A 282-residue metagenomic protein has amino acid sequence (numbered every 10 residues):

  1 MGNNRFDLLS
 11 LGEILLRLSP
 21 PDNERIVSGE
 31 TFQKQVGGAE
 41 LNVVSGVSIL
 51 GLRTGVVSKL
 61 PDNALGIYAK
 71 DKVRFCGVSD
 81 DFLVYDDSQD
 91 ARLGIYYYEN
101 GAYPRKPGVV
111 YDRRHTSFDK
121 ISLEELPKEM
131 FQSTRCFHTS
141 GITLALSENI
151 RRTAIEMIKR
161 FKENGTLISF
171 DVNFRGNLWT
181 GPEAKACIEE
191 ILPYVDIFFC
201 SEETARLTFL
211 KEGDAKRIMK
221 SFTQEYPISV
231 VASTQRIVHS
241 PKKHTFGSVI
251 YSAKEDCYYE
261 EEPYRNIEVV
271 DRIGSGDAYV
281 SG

Functional and structural regions predicted by a protein language model:
M1-R25, T31: Positively charged, low-complexity intrinsically disordered leader regions
V27-G37, Y258-G274: Short pre-catalytic strand/loop immediately N-terminal to key active-site residues, enriched for Gly-Thr
Q35, N42-T54, F75: Alpha-helix C-terminal capping segments
S45-G46, L52, V269-G282: Short, small-residue alpha-helix embedded
R53-G141: Conserved N-terminal subdomain of the carbohydrate kinase-like
T143-R152, T180, T208-K211: Glycine/threonine-rich flexible loop motifs
N164, L178-E255: Conserved phosphate/ATP/ADP-binding segment of small-molecule kinases
N164-V172: Short beta-strand/loop segments at the ligand-binding rim of alpha/beta enzyme cores
